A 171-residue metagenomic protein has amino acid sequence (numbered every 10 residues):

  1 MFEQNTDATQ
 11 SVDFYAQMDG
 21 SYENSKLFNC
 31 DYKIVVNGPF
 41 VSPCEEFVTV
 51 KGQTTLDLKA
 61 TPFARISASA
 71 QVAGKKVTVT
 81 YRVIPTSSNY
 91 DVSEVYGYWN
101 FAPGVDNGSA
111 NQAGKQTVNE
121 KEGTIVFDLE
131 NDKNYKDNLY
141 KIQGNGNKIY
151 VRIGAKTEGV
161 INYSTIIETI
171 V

Functional and structural regions predicted by a protein language model:
M1, P85-N111: Solvent-exposed loop/turn segments flanking beta-strands in beta-repeat/beta-sandwich domains
Q4-D19: Short, acidic Ser/Thr/Gly-rich low-complexity loop/linker segments typical of extracellular and cell-surface proteins
G20-N24, F28-V41: A short, solvent-exposed beta-strand micro-motif common in secreted/extracellular proteins
G20-Y22, T54-L56, K121-L129, N138: Short strand-edge motifs at loop-to-beta-strand transitions and within beta-strands of extracellular beta-rich domains
N29, P39, L129-Y163, V171: Beta-strand-rich modules
G38-F63: Structured interaction patches on ligand/partner-binding surfaces of diverse proteins
P62-A70: Proline-enriched interdomain boundary motifs that mark the N-terminal boundary and often initiate the first structured
K75-V79: Structural beta-strand segments of beta-rich domains
